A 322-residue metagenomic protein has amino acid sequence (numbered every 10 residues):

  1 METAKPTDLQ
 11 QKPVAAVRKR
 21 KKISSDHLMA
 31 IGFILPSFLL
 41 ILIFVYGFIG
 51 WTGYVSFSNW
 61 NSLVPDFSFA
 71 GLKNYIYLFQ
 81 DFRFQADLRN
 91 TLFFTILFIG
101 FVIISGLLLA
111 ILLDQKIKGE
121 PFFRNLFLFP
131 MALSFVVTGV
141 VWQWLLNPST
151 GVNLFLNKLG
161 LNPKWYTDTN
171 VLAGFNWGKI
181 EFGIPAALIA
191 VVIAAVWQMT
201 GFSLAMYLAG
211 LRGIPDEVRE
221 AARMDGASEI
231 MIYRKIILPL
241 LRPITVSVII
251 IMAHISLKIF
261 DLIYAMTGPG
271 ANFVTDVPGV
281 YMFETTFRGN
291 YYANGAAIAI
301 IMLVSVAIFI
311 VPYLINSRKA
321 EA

Functional and structural regions predicted by a protein language model:
M1-S24: Short, Lys/Arg-rich, polar N-terminal cytosolic tail immediately upstream of the first transmembrane signal-anchor
D26-A322: A structural signal for multi-pass alpha-helical bundles of membrane permease subunits that mediate small-molecule
